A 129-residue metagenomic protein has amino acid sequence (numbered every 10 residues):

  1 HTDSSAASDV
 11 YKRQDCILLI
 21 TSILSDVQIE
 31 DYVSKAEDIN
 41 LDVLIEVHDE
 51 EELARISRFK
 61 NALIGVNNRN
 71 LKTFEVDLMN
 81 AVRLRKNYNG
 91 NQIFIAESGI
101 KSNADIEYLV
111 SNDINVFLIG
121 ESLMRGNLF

Functional and structural regions predicted by a protein language model:
H1-A7, Y11: Single conserved hydrophobic/aromatic residue that forms the stacking wall/gate of nucleotide- or nucleobase-binding
S8, E51-F59, I100-F117: Catalytic cores of alpha/beta
S8, S22-I23, I45-E50, I93-A104 (+1 more regions): Glycine-rich beta-to-alpha transition loops that act as phosphate-gripper elements at the mouths of alpha/beta enzyme
K12-I17, E37-L41, R58-G65, N89-N91 (+1 more regions): Glycine-enriched alpha-helix->loop->beta-strand junction motifs that scaffold or abut catalytic
K12-Q28, V66-T73, I114-F129: Glycine-rich phosphate-binding active-site loops on the catalytic face of alpha/beta enzymes
T21-S22, E30-E46, M79-Q92: Alpha-helix-loop-beta-strand connector modules within alpha/beta enzyme cores
S57-R85: Glycine/Thr-rich beta-alpha phosphate-binding loop at enzyme active sites
E75-V76, V82-R83, Q92-E97, S102-Y108: Active-site-adjacent loop and "lid" segments of alpha/beta metabolic enzymes
